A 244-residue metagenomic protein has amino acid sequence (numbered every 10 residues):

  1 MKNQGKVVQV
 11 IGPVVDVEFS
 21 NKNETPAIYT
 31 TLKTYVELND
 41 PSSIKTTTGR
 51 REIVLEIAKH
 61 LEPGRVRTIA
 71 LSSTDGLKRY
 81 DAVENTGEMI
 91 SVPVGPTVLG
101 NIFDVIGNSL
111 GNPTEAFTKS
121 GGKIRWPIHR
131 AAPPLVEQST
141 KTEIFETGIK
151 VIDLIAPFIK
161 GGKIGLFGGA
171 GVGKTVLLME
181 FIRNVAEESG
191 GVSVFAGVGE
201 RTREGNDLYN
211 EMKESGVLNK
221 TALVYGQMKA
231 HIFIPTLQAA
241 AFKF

Functional and structural regions predicted by a protein language model:
K2, V10-T147: Acidic-enriched and Gly/Ser
K22-T25, L32-Y35, F181-N184, N210-S215 (+1 more regions): Short, solvent-exposed amphipathic alpha-helical segments in soluble enzyme and RNA/protein-processing domains
D81-V83, L110-G162, T175-F181, V217-A230 (+1 more regions): P-loop NTPase nucleotide-binding/switch module
M89-S91, D153-A156, I182-V185, M212-K213: A generic local secondary-structure boundary/capping motif
G169-A170: P-loop (Walker A) phosphate-binding loop of NTP-binding proteins
V176-K220: Conserved P-loop
